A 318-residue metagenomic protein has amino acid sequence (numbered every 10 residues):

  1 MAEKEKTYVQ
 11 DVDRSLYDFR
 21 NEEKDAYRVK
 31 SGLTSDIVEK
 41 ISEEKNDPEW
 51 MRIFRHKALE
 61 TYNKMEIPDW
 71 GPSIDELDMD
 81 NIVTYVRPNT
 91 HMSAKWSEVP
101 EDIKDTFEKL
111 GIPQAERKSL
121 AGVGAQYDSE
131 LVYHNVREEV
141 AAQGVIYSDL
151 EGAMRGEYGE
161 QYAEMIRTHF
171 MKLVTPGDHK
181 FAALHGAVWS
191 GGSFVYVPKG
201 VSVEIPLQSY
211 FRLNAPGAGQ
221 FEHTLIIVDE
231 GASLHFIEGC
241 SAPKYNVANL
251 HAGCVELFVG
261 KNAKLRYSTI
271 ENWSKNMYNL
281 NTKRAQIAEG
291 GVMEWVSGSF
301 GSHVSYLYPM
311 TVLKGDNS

Functional and structural regions predicted by a protein language model:
M1, Y62-M65, F300, T311-L313: A composition-driven signal for long, intrinsically disordered, charge-rich low-complexity tracts
M1-S15: Intrinsically disordered, low-structural-confidence terminal and linker regions
K4-Y8, Y27-D178, A182-A183: N-terminal amphipathic, basic helical "cap/leader" segment at the start of enzyme domains
S15-R20, V29-K40, E60, L173 (+3 more regions): A generic structural signal for ordered alpha-helices
F19-E22, K45: Non-catalytic terminal regions with compositionally biased, polar/charged low complexity
Y133-N135, E139, Q143-Y147, E151-S318: Conserved beta-strand/loop scaffold segments within soluble protein domains that form the structured core and edges
